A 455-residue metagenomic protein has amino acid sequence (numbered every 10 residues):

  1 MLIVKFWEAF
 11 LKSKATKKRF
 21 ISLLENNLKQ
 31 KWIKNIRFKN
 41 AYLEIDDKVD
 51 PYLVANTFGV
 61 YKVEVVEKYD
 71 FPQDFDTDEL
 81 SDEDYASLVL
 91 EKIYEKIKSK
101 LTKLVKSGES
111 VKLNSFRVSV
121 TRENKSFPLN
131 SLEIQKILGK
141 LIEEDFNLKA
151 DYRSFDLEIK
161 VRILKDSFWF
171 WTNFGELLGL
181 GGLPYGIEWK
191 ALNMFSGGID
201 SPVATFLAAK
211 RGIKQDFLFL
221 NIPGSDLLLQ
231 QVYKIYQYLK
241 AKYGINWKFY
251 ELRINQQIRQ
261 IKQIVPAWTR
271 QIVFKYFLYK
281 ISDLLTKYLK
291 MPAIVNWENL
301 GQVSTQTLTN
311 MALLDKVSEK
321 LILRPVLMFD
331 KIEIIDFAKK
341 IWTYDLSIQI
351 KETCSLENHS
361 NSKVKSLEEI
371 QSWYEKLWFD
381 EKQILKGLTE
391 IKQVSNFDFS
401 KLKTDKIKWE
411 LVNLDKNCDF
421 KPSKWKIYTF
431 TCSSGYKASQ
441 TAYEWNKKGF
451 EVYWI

Functional and structural regions predicted by a protein language model:
M1-L192, T205-K248, V364-K365, I370-W373 (+3 more regions): RNA-binding accessory domains that recognize and position tRNA/RNA substrates
I137-I142, F146, L180-E188, I258 (+3 more regions): Active-site adenylate/phosphate-handling loop in enzymes that bind or generate adenylated species
A191-D200: Short, glycine-rich nucleotide/cofactor-binding loops
L192-N193, E410-V412, T429: Conserved beta-strand elements of the Class I
D200-T205, A438-Q440: Short glycine/serine/threonine-rich phosphate/pyrophosphate-binding segments that cradle anionic phosphate groups
A204-D283, K287-L289, N296, S304: Acidic, glycine-rich loop-and-beta core segments that form the ion-binding/anion-interacting portion of active sites
W342-I350: A short alpha-helix-loop-beta-strand transition element characteristic of N-terminal alpha/beta dinucleotide-binding
F420-I455: Catalytic cysteine-centered active loop of the rhodanese-like fold, especially the PTP/DSP P-loop
